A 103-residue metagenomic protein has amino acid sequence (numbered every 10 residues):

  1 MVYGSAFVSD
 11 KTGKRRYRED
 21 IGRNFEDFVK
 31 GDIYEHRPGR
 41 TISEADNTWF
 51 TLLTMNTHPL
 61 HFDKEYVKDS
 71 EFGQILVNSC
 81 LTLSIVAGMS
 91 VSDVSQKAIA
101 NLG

Functional and structural regions predicted by a protein language model:
Y3-G103: Hot-dog-fold acyl-thioester-processing enzymes
